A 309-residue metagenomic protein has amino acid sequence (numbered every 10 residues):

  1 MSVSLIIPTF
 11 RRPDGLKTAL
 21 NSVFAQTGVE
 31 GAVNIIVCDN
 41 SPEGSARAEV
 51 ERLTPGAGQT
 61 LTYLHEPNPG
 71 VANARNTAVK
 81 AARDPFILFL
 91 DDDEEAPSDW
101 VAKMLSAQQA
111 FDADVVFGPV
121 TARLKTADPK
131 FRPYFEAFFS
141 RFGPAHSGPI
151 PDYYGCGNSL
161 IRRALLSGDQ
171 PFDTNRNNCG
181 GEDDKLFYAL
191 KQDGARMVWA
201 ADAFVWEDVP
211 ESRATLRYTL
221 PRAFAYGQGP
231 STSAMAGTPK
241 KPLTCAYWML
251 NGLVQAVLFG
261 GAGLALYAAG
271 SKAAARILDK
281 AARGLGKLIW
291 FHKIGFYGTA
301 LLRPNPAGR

Functional and structural regions predicted by a protein language model:
R12-A25: Short, well-formed alpha-helical segments that are part of the catalytic scaffolds of diverse glycosyltransferases
S22, I36-E49, E94: A conserved acidic beta->alpha catalytic loop
E66-A82: Glycine-rich, basic loop-to-helix element that forms the pyrophosphate-binding segment of sugar-nucleotide handling
I87: Short aromatic/hydrophobic "clamp" motif used to bind/position activated sugar donors
D99-F131: Conserved donor NDP-sugar-binding/catalytic core segment of glycosyltransferases
G118-P119, P133-D152: Short, flexible, basic/aromatic active-site loop/helix in glycosyltransferases
N177-L186: Acidic donor-binding loop at a coil-to-helix junction in glycosyltransferase catalytic cores that engages
P221-A225, T238-R309: Non-catalytic, C-terminal membrane-associated alpha-helical segments of glycosyltransferases
